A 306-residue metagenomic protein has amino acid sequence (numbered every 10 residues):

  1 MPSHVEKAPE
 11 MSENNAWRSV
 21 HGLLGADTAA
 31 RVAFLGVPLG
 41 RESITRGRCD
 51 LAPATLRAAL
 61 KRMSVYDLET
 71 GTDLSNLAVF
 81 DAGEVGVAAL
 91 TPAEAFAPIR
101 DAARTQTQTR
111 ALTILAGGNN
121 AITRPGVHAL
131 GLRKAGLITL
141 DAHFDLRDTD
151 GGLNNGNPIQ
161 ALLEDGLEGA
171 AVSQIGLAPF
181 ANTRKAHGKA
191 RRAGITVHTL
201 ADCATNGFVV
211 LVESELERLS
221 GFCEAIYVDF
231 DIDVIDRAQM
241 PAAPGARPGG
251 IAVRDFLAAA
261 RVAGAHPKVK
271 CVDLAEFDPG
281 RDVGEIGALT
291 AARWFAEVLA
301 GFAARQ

Functional and structural regions predicted by a protein language model:
P2-Q306: Conserved alpha-helical scaffold segments that buttress catalytic/binding sites
